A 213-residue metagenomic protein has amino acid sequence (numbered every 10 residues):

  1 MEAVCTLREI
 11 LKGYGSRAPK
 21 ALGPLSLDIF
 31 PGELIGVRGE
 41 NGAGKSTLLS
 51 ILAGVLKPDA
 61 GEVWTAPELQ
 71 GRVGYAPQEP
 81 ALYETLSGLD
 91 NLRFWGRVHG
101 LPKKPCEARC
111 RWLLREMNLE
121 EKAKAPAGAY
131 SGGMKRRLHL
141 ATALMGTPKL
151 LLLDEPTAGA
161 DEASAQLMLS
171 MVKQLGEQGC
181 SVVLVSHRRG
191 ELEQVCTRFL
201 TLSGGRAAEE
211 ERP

Functional and structural regions predicted by a protein language model:
M1-L7, L11-P24: A short, flexible loop at the N-terminus of ABC-type nucleotide-binding domains that lies
R38-E40: The feature captures the beta-strand-to-loop junction immediately N-terminal to the Walker
A53: Helix-to-loop junction immediately C-terminal to a conserved catalytic motif
R93, R97, P105-K122: Conserved ABC ATPase "signature" region
L151-D154: Catalytic Walker B motif of ABC-type/P-loop ATPase nucleotide-binding domains
S186-H187: H-loop/switch region of ABC-family ATPase nucleotide-binding domains
